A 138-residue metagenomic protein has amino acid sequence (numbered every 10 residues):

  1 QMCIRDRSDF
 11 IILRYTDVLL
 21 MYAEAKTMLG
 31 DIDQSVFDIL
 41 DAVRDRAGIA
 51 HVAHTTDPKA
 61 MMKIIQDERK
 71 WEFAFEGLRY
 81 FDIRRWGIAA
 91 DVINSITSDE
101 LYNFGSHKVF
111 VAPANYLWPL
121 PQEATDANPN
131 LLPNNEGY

Functional and structural regions predicted by a protein language model:
Q1-Y138: Acidic/polar-rich alpha-helix caps and helix-coil junctions
